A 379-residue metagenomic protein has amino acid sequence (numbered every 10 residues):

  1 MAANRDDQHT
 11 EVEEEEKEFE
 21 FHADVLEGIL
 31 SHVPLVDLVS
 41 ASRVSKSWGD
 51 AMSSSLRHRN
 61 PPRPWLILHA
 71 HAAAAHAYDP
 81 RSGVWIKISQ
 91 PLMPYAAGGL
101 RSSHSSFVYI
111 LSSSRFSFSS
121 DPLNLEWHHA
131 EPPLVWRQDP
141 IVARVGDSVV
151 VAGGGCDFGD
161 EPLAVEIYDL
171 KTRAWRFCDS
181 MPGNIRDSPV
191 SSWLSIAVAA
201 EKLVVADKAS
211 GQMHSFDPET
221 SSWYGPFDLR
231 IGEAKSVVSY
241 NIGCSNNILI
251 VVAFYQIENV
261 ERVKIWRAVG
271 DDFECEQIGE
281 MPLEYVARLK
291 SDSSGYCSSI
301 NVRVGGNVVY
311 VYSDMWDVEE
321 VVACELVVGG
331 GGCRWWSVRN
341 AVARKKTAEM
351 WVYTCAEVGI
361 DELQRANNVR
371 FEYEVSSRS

Functional and structural regions predicted by a protein language model:
M1-F21, G28, E374-S379: CRL adaptor-proximal regions
K17-V39, R43-S55: Short hydrophobic alpha-helical "box" of cullin-RING ligase substrate receptors that recruits the CRL scaffold
H22-D24, L92-M93, P282-L283: Generic structural signal for alpha-helix starts
L35, D50-S53, R57-L125: F-box-proximal linker/hinge
R43-G49, R63-L66, P133, G183-I185: Short amphipathic alpha-helical segments embedded in low-complexity Lys/Glu-rich regions
S89-E258, R262-R267, R334: A sequence/structural signal of beta-propeller blade repeats
R262-S379: C-terminal closing repeat unit and adjoining cap/tail of repeat-based domains
